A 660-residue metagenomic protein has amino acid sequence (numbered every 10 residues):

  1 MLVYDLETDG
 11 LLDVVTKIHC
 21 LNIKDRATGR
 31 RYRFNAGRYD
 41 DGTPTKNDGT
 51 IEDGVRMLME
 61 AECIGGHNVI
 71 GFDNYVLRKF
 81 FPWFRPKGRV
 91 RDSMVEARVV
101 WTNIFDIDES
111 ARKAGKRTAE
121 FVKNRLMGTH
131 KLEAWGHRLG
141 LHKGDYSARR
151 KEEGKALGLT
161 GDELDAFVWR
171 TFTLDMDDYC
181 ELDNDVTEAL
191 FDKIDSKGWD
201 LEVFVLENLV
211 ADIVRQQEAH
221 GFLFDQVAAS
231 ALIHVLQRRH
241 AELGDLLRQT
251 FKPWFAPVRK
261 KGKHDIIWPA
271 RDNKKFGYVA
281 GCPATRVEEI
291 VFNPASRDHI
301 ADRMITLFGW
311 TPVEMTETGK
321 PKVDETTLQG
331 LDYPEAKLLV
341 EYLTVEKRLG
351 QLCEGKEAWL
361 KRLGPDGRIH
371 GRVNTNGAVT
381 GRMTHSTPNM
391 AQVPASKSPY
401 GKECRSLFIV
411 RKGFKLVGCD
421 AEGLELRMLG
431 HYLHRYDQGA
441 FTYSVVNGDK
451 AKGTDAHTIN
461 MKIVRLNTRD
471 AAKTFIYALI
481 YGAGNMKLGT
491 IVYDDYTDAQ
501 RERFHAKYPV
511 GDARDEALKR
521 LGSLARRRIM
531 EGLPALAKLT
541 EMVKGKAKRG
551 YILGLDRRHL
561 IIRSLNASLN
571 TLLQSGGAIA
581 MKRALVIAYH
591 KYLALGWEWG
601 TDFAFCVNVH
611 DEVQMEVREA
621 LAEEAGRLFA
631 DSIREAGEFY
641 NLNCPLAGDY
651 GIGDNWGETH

Functional and structural regions predicted by a protein language model:
L2-E7, V15, C20, G29 (+11 more regions): Conserved "right-hand" nucleotidyltransferase catalytic core of DNA-directed polymerases
L12, I23-I51, R56, E62-D195 (+2 more regions): Active-site-proximal helix-loop-helix substrate-binding element of RNase H-like nuclease domains
L21, I70-W83, E96-I104, I300-G309 (+1 more regions): Short active-site loop/helix that positions an aromatic residue
E62-I70, D420, K487, Q614-E616: Short glycine-rich phosphate-binding loop at a beta-alpha junction
Y333, H370-G371, T375-A378, I459-V609 (+2 more regions): Conserved catalytic core of nucleic-acid polymerases
T344, A358-G364, P394-S396, V446-D449 (+3 more regions): Short, contiguous acidic/charged loop-to-helix segments that flank catalytic cores in large enzymes
T375-N467: Function-dense linear segments that define catalytic or interfacial modules in macromolecule-processing proteins
A625-I633: Short amphipathic alpha-helices in soluble, non-transmembrane regions that often serve as interface/regulatory elements
